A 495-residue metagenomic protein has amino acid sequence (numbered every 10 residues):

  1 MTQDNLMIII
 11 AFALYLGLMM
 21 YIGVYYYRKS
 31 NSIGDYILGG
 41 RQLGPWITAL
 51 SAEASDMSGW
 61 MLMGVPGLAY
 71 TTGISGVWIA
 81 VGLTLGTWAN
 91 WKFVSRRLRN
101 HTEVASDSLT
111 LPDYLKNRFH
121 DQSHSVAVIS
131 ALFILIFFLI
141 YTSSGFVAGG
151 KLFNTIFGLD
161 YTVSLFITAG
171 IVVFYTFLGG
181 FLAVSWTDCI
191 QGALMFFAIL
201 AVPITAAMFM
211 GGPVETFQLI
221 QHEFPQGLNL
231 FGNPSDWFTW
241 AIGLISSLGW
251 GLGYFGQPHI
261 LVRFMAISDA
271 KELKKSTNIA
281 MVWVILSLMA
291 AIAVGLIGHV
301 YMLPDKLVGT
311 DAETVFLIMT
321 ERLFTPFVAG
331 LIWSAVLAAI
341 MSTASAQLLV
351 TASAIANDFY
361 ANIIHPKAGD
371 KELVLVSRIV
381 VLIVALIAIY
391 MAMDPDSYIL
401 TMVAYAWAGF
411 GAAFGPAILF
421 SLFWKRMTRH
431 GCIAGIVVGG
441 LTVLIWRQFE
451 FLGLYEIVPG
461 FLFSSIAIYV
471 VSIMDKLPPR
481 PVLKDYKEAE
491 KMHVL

Functional and structural regions predicted by a protein language model:
M1-L495: Membrane-embedded helix-loop-helix hairpins and adjacent transmembrane boundary segments in multi-pass transporters
